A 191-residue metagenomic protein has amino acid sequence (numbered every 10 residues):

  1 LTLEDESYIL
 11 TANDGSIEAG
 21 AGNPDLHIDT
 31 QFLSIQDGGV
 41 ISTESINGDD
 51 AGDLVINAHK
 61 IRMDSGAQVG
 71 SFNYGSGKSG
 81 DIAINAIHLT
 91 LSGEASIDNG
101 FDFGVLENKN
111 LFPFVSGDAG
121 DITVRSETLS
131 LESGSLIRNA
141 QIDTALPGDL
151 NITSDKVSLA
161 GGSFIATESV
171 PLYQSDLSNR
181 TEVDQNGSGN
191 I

Functional and structural regions predicted by a protein language model:
L1-I191: Extracellular and secretory-pathway beta-repeat/beta-biased strand scaffolds
